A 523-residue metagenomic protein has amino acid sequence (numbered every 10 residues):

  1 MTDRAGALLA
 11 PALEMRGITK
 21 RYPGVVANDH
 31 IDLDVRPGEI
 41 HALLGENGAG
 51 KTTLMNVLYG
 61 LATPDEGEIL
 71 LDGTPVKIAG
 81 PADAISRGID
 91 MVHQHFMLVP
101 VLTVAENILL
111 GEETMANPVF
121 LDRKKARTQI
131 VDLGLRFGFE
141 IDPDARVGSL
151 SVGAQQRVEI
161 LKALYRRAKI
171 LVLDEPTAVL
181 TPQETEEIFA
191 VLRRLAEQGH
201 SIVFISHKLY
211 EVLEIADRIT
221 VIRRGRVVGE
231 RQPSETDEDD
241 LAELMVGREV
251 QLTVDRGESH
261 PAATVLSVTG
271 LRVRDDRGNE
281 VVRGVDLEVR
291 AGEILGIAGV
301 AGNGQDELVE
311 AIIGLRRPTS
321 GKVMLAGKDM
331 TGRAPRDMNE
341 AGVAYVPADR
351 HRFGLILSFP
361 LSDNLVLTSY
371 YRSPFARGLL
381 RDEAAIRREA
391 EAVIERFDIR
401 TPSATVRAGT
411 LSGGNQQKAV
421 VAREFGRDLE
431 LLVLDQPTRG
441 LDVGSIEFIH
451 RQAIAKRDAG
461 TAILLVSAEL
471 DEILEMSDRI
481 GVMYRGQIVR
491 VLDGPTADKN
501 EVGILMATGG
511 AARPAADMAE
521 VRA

Functional and structural regions predicted by a protein language model:
T2-A523: Glycine-rich phosphate-binding loops of nucleotide-dependent enzymes
